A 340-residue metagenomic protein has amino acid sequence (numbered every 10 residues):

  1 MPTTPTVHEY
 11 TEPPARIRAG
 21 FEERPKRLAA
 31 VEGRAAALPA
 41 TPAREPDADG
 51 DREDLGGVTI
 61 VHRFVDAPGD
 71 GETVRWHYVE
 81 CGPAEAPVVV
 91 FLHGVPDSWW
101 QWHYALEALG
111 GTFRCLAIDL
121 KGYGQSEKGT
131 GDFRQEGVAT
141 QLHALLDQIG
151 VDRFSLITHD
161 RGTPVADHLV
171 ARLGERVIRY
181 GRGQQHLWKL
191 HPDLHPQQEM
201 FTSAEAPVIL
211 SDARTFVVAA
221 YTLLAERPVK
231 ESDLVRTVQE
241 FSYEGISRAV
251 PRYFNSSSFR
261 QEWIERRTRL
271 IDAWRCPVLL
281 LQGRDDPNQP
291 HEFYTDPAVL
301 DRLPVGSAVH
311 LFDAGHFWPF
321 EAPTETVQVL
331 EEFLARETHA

Functional and structural regions predicted by a protein language model:
P2-E72, W76-P83, V88, L116 (+5 more regions): Flexible "cap/lid" subdomain of the alpha/beta-hydrolase fold that forms the substrate-access gate
F91-G94, A117: Structural cue for short, hydrophobic secondary-structure segments
G94-D97, D160: Active-site glycine-rich loops that stabilize anionic/oxyanionic intermediates across multiple enzyme folds
P96-Y104, C115: Serine-hydrolase catalytic-loop signature spanning alpha/beta hydrolases and amidase-signature enzymes
W100-H103, R248, Q328: Alpha-helical elements of the RecA-like P-loop NTPase motor core of helicases
Y104-A105, L169, R266, E325: A short acidic, amphipathic alpha-helical/loop segment
A105-F113, Q148: A short, Lys/Arg-enriched amphipathic alpha-helix followed by its capping loop at the start of a domain
A314-P323, V327: Catalytic histidine-centered segment of alpha/beta-hydrolase-like enzymes
